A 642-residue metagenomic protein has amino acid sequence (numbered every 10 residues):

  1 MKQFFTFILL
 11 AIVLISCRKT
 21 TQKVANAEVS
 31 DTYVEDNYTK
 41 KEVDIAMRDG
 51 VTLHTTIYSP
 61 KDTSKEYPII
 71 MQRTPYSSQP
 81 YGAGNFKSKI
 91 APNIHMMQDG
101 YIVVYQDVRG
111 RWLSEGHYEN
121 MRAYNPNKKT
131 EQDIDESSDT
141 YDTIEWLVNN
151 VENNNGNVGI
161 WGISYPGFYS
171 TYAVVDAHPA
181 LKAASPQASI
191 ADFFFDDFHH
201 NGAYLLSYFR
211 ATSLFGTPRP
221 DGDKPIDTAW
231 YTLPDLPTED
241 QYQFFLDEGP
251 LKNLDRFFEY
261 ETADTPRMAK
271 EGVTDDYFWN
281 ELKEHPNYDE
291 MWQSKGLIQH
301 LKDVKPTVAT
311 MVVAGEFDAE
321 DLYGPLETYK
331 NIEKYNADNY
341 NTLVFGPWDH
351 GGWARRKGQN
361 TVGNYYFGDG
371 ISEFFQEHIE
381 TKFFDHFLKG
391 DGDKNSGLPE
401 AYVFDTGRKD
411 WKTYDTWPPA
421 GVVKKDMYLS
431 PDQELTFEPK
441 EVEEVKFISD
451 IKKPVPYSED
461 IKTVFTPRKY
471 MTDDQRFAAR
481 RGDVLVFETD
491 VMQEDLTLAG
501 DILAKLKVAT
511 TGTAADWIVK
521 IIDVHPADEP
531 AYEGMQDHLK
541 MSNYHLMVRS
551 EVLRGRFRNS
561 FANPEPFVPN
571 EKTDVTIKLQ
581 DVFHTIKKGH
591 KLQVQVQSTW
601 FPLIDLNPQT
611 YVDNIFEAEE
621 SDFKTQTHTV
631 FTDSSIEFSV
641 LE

Functional and structural regions predicted by a protein language model:
L14-S16: C-terminal motif of bacterial Sec signal peptides marking the signal peptidase cleavage site
E28-T63, E488-E494, F567: N-terminal cap/lid segment of alpha/beta-hydrolase-fold proteins
K65-N149, F198-H199, R356-F367, T513 (+5 more regions): Cap/lid segment of the alpha/beta-hydrolase catalytic domain
F86-K89, Q98, N120-A123, T130-D133 (+3 more regions): Accessory cap/linker subdomain of secreted extracellular hydrolases
E152-S164: Alpha/beta-hydrolase fold nucleophile elbow
T232-L236, Q243-D264, G358-E642: C-terminal, loop-rich substrate-recognition/catalytic regions characterized by aromatic stacking residues
V312-A314: Short beta-strand/loop motif that positions the catalytic acidic residue of the alpha/beta-hydrolase fold
A319-L326: Conserved alpha/beta-hydrolase "acid-adjacent" motif
